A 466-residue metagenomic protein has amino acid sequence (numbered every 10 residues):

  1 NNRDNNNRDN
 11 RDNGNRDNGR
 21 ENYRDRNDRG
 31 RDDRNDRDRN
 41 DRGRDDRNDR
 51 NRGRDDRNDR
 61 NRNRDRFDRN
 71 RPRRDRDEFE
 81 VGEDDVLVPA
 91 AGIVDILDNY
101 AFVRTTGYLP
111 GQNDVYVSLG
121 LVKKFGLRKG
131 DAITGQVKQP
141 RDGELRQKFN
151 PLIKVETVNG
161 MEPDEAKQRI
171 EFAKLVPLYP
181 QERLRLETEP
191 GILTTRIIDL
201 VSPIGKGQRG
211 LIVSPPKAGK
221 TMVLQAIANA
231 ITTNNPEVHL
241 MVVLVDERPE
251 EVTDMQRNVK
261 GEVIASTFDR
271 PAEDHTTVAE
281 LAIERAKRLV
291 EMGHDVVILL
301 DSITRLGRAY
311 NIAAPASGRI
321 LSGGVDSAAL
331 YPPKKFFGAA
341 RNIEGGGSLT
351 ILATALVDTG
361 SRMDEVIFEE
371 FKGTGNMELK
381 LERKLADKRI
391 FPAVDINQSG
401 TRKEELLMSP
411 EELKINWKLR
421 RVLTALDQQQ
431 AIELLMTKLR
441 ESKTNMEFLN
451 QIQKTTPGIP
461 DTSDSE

Functional and structural regions predicted by a protein language model:
N1-Y100, R104-T106, Q112, D142: Acidic low-complexity intrinsically disordered regions
G111-F125: Beta-strand/loop nucleic-acid-binding surfaces
L127, Q139-I212: P-loop NTP-binding catalytic core
E156-M161, N342, T354-L434, K438 (+1 more regions): Conserved P-loop NTPase
P177-I283, K287-R288: Phosphate-binding glycine-rich loops and their immediate beta-loop-alpha structural context
L186-P190, V213-K217, V242, G261-V278 (+5 more regions): Flexible beta-alpha connector loops of hexameric P-loop NTPases
V259-K260, A272, T276-I283, V290-N376 (+1 more regions): Conserved P-loop NTPase nucleotide-binding/switch module
T424-E466: Terminal-proximal interaction/regulatory segments of ATP-powered molecular machines
